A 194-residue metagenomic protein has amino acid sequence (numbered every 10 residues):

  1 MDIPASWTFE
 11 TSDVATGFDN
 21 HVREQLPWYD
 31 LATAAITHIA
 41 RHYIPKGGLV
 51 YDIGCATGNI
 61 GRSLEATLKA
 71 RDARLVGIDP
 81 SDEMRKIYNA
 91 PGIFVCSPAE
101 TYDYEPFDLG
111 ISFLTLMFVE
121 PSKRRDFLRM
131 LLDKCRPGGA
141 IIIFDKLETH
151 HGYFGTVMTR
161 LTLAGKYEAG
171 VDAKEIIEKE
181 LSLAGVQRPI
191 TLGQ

Functional and structural regions predicted by a protein language model:
M1-G17: N-terminal, positively charged/glycine-rich alpha-helical extensions of SAM-dependent methyltransferases
W28-K46: Conserved alpha-helix/loop element of class I SAM-dependent methyltransferases that forms part of the SAM/SAH-binding
Y51-T101: Class I SAM-dependent methyltransferase SAM/SAH-binding core
I111: A conserved beta-strand element that flanks and buttresses the S-adenosyl-L-methionine
L114-F118: Short catalytic micro-motifs in class I SAM-dependent methyltransferases
R125-P137: A short glycine-rich, Lys/Arg-flanked "PGG" loop and its adjoining helix->strand segment in the class I
I142-E168: Conserved class I S-adenosyl-L-methionine
G185-Q194: Short alpha-helix
